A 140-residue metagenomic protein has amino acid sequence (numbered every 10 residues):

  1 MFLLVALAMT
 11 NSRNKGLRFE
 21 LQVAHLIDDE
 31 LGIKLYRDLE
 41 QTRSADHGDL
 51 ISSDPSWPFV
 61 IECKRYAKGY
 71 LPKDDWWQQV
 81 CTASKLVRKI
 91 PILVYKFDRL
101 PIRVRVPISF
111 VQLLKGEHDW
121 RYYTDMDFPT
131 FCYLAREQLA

Functional and structural regions predicted by a protein language model:
M1-A140: Catalytic phosphate/metal-binding cores of nucleic-acid and nucleotide-processing enzymes, i.e., regions that mediate
